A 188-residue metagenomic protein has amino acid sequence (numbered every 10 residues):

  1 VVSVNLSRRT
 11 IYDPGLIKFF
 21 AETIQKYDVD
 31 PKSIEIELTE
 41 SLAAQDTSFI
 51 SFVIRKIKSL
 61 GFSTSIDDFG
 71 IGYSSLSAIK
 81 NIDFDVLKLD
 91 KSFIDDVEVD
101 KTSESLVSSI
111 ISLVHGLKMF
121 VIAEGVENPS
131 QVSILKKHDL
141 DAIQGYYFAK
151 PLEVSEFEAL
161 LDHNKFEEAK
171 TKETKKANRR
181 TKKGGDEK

Functional and structural regions predicted by a protein language model:
S7-R8: Conserved protein-kinase N-lobe ATP-binding Lys motif
Y12, A21-V97, I111-L113, L117-P151: The catalytic core of metal-dependent phosphodiesterases that act on cyclic dinucleotides
G15: A conserved beta-strand->loop->alpha-helix hinge within the catalytic CA
I50, T102-V107: Short, conserved glycine- and acidic-residue-centered signature motifs in active-site or ligand-binding loops
K136, L152-K175: C-terminal helical cap(s) of enzyme catalytic domains, especially alpha/beta-barrels
K175-K188: Long, low-complexity, intrinsically disordered segments
